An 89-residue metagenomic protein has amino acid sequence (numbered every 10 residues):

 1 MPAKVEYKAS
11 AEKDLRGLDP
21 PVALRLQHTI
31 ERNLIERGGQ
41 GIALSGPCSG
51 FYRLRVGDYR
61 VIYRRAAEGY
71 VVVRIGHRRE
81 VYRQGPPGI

Functional and structural regions predicted by a protein language model:
M1-V5, S10-K13, G17, P21-L24 (+2 more regions): Enriched for short, Lys/Arg-rich terminal
H28-R55: A short, surface-exposed loop/turn module that caps and links secondary-structure elements
